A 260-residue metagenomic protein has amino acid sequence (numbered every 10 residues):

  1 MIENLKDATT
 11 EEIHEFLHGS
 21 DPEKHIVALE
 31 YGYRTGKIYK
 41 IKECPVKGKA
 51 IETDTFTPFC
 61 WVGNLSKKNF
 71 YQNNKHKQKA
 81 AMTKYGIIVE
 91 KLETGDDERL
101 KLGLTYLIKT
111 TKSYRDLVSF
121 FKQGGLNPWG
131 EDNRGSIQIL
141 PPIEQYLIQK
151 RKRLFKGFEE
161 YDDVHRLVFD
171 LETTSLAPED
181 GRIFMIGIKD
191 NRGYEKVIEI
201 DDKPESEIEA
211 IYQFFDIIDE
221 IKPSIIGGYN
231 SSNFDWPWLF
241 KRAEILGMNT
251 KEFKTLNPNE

Functional and structural regions predicted by a protein language model:
M1-E260: The two-metal-ion catalytic cores of nucleic-acid processing enzymes
